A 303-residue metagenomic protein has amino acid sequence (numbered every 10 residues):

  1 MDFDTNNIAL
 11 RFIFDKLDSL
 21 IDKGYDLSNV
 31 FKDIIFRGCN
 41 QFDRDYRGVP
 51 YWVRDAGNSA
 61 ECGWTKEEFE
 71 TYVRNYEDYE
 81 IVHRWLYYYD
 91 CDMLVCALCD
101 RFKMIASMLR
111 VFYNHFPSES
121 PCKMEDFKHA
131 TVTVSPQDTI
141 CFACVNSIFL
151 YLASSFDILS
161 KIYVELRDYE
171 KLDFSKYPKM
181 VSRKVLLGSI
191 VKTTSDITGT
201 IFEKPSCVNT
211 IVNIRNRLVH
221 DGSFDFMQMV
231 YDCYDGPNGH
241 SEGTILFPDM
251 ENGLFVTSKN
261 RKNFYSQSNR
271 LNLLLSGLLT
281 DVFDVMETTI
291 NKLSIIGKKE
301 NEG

Functional and structural regions predicted by a protein language model:
M1-K103, S107, M124-A143, K161-G303: Acidic, Ser/Thr/Gly/Pro-rich intrinsically disordered interaction regions
F116-E119: Extended alpha-helical scaffold segments
